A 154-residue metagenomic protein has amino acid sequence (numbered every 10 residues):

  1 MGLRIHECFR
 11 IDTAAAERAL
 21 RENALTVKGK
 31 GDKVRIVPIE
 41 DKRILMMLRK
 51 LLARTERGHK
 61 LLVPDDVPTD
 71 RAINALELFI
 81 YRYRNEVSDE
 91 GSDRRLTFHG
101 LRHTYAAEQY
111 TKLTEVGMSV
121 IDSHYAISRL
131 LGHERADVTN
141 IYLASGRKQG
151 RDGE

Functional and structural regions predicted by a protein language model:
M1, R94, V120: Flexible coil/turn residues that form the inter-helical turn or adjacent wing/linker of helix-turn-helix
M1-R10, K112-L113, H133: A short, glycine-centered helix-capping/turn motif at helix boundaries that positions DNA-contacting or catalytic
H6, R10-M47: Conserved tyrosine-mediated DNA breakage-rejoining catalytic core shared by Y-recombinases
R10, I141-A144: Phosphate-coordinating loops and pocket residues in cytosolic domains that bind phosphorylated ligands
A15-R21, N85-E90, L113-I121: Alpha-helix termini
E40-R95, H99-Y105, T111-K112: Active-site/catalytic core of tyrosine-dependent DNA strand-transfer enzymes
R102-D137, I141: C-terminal catalytic core of tyrosine-transesterase DNA break-rejoin enzymes
L143-E154: Long, charge-rich low-complexity segments
